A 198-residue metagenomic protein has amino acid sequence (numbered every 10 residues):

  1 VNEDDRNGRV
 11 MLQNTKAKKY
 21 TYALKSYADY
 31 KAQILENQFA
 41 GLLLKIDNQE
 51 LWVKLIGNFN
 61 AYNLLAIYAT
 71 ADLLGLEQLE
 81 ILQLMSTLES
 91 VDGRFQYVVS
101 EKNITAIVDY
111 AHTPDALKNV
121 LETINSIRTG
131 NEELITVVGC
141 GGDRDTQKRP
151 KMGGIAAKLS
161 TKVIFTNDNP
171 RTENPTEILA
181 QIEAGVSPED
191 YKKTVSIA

Functional and structural regions predicted by a protein language model:
V1-A106, T129, E183-V195: Acidic, Mg2+-coordinating active-site environments of NTP-dependent enzymes
V1-N2, V108, V138, N167: Active-site flanking residues adjacent to catalytic metal/cofactor-binding acidic residues
N60, T113, R149: Short, conserved glycine- and acidic-residue-centered signature motifs in active-site or ligand-binding loops
V91, E122-D190: Active-site beta-alpha connecting loops in nucleotide-dependent enzymes
A106-H112: Switch II (G3) loop of P-loop NTPases
A198: Binuclear metal-ion centers of metallo-dependent hydrolases, dominated by the metallo-beta-lactamase
